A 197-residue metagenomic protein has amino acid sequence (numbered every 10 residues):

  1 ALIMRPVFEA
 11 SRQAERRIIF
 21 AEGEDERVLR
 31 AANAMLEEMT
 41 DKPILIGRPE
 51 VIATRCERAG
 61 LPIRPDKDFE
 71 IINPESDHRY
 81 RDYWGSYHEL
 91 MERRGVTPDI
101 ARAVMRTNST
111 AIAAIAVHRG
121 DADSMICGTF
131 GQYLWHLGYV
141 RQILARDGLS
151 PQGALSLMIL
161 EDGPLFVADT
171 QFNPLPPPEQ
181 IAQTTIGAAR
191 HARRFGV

Functional and structural regions predicted by a protein language model:
A1-V197: Anion-binding alpha/beta catalytic cores of soluble intermediary-metabolism enzymes, centered on
